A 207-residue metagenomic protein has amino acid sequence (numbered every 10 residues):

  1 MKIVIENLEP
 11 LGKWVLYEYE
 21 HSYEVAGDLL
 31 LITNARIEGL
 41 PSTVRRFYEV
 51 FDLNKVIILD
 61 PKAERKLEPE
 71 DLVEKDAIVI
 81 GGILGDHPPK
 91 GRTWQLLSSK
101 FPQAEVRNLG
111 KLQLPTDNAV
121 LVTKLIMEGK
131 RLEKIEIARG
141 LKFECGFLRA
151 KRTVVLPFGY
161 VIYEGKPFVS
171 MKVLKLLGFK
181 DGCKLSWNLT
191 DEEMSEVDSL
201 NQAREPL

Functional and structural regions predicted by a protein language model:
M1-L53, G182, L207: N-terminal, charge-rich interaction modules
V4-L11, V15-E18, R131-L148, F158 (+2 more regions): Extended, low-hydrophobicity, polar/charged segments
E6-N7, N34, G82, A104-L114: Short beta->alpha connector loops at strand-helix junctions that form conserved, small/polar/Pro-enriched
G27-P89: S-adenosyl-L-methionine/SAH cofactor-binding core of RNA-modifying enzymes
G39-D52, T116, L148, R152-G159: Macromolecular interaction modules
P89-S99: Short, glycine/polar-rich helix-capping loops at beta-to-alpha or helix-loop-helix junctions that flank or form
S98-E144: Structured adenosyl-cofactor binding patch, chiefly the S-adenosyl-L-methionine
R152-L207: C-terminal, charge/polar-rich interaction regions
